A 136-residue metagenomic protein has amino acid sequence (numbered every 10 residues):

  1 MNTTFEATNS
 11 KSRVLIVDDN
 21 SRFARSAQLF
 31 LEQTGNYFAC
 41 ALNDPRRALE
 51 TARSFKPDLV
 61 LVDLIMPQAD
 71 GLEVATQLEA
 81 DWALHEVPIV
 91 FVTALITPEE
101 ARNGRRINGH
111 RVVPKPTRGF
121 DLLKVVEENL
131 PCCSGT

Functional and structural regions predicted by a protein language model:
M1-L15, R118-T136: Non-catalytic signal-transmission and effector/linker regions of two-component phosphorelay proteins
S21-C40: Two-component/phosphorelay signaling modules centered on CheY-like receiver
L42-R46, G119: Conserved Asp/Asn-Gly motif in the active-site loop of CheY-like receiver
F55-L61: Active-site beta3 strand of CheY-like receiver
D63, T93: Active-site residues of response regulator receiver
M66: Receiver (REC) domain active-site loop signature in two-component systems and cognate sites in sensor histidine kinases
K115: A Lys-centered signature of the CheY-like receiver
